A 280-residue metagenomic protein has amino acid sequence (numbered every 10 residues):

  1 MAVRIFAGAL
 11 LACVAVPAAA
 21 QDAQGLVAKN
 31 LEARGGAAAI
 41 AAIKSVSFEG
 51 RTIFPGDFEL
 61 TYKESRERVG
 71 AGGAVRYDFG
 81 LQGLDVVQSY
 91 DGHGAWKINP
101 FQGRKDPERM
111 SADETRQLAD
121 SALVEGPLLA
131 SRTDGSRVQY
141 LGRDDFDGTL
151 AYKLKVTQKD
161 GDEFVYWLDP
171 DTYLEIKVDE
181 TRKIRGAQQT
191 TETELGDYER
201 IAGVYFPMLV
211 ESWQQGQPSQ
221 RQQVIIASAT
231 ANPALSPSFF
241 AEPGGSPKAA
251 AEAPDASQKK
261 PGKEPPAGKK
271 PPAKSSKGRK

Functional and structural regions predicted by a protein language model:
R4-P17: Bacterial N-terminal signal peptides
A18-K63, G245-K280: N-terminal cleavable signal peptides for secretion/export
Q24-G103, D134-G142: N-terminal mature ectodomain segment of secretory-pathway/periplasmic proteins
T61-S65, Q88-G92, D106-T115, L168 (+2 more regions): Short amphipathic beta-strand/extended segments with alternating polar/hydrophobic composition
L84, D147-P243: Gly/Pro-enriched, hydrophobic low-complexity segments that function as extracytoplasmic propeptides/linkers
W96-E125: Acidic/charged, solvent-exposed loop-and-adjacent secondary-structure segments enriched in E/D, K/R, S/T, and G/P
A112, E125, G196-M208, E252-Q258: A short, charged
Q117-K155, L174-D179: Short, conserved active-site entrance elements at the starts or edges of catalytic domains
